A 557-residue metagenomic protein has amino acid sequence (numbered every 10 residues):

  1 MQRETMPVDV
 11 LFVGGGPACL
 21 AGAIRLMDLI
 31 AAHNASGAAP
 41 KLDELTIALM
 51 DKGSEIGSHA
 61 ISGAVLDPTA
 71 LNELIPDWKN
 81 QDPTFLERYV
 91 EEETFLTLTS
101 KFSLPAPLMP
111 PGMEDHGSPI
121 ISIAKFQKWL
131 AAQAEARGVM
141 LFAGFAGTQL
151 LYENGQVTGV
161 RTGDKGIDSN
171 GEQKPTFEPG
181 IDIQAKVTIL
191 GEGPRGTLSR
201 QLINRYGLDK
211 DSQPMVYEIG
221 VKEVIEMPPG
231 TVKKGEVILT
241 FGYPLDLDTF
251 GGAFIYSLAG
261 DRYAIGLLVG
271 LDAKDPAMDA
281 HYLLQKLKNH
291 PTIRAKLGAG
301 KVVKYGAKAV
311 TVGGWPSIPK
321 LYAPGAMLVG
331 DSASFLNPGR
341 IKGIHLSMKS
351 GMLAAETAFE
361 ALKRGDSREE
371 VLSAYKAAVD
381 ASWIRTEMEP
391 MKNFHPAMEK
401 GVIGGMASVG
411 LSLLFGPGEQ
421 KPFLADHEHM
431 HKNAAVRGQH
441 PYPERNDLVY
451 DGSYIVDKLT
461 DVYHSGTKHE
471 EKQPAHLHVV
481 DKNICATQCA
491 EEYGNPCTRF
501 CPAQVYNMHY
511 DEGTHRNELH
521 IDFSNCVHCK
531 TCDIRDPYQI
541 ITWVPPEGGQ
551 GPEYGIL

Functional and structural regions predicted by a protein language model:
V8-A48: N-terminal Rossmann-like FAD-binding beta1-loop-alpha1 element of flavoenzymes
A18, E55, R195: Conserved Rossmann-like nucleotide-cofactor binding loop
R25-L29, L42-S100: N-terminal FAD cofactor-binding segment of flavoenzymes
P40-E44, S334-R340, M352, E356-V402 (+4 more regions): Active-site-proximal substrate-binding core of FAD-dependent oxidoreductases
K41-D43, A124, K128-W129, Q133-A295 (+3 more regions): Predominantly flavin-linked oxidoreductase catalytic cores and closely associated redox partners
A307-P338, D461-K472, C485-F500, N507: FAD-binding beta-loop-beta segment adjacent to the flavin cofactor pocket
F359-V456, K468: C-terminal helical "tail/cap" subdomain of flavin- and related membrane-associated enzymes
E491-S524, K530-E553: Iron-sulfur cluster-binding cysteine motifs and their immediate structural context in ferredoxin-like electron-transfer
